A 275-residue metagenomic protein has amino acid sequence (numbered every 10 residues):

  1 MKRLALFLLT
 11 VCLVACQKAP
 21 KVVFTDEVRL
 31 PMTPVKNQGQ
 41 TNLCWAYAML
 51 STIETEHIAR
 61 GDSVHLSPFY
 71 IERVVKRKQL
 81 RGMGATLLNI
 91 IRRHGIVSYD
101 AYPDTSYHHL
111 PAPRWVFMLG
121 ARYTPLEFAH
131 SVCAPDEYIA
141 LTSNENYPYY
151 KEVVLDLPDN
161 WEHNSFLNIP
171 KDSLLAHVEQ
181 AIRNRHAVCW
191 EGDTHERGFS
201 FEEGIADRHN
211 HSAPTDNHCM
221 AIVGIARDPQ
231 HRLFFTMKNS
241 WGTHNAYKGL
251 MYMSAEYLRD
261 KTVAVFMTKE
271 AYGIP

Functional and structural regions predicted by a protein language model:
M1-L4: Positively charged n-region of N-terminal signal peptides that target proteins for export
V14-A15: C-terminal motif of bacterial Sec signal peptides marking the signal peptidase cleavage site
K18, P31-A59, R73-V74: Cross-family signature of deubiquitinases and ubiquitin-like deconjugating cysteine proteases
A19, T33, A112-P275: Active-site signature of cysteine proteases
P20-V28: Active-site-adjacent bridging/hinge elements
G39-I53, Q79-N89, H218: Active-site nucleophilic cysteine motif
L43-A46, Y70-R73, N89, S98-D100 (+3 more regions): Structural recognition of the beta-strand scaffold that forms the well-ordered cores of secreted hydrolase catalytic
V64-E127: Papain-like cysteine protease catalytic cores
